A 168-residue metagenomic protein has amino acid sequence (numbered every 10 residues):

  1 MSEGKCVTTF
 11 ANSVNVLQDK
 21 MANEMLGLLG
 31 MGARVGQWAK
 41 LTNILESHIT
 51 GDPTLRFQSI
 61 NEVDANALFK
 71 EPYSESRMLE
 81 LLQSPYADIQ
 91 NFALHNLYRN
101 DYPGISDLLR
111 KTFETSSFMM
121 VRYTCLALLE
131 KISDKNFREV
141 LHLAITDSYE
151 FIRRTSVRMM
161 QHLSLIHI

Functional and structural regions predicted by a protein language model:
M1-L28: Catalytic cores of nucleophile-dependent amide-cleaving enzymes
A22-P103: Caspase-like cysteine protease fold
R77-M78, L108-K111, V140-H142: Buried hydrophobic core positions in alpha-solenoid tandem helical repeats
L82, Y98, F113-E114, E130 (+2 more regions): Ankyrin-repeat helical core positions
P85-Y86, S117-F118, S148-Y149: Short inter-helical turns and helix N-cap capping residues of alpha-solenoid HEAT/ARM repeat scaffolds
Q90-N100, M120-I132, R154-S164: Structural detector for internal amphipathic alpha-helices that build alpha-solenoid repeat scaffolds
F113, R138-Y149: Non-catalytic all-alpha helical scaffold/repeat segments
I166-I168: Conserved small/polar residues in nucleotide/adenosyl-binding loops
